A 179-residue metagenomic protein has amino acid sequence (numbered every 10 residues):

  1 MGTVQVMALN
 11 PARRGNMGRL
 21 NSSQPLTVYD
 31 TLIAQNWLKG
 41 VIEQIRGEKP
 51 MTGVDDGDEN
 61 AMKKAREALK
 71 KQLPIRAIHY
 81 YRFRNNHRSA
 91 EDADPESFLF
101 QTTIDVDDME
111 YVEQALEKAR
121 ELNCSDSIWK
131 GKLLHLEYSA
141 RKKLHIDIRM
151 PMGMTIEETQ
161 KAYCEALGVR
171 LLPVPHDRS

Functional and structural regions predicted by a protein language model:
M1-F100: DNA replication initiation on ssDNA origins
M7-A12, N85-E113, M150-S179: DNA replication initiation modules
I45, K49, R66-L69, A119-I128 (+1 more regions): Hydrophobic, Leu/Ile/Phe/Ala-enriched alpha-helical segments that form helix-helix packing faces
H79, D105, E137, D147: Residues in well-ordered beta-strands of folded domains
S97-L99, W129-L133, A140-K142: Short, well-ordered loop/turn elements at secondary-structure boundaries
V106-K130: Short amphipathic alpha-helix segments
L134-R141, P173-R178: Short beta-strand
K142-R149: A generic structural motif
